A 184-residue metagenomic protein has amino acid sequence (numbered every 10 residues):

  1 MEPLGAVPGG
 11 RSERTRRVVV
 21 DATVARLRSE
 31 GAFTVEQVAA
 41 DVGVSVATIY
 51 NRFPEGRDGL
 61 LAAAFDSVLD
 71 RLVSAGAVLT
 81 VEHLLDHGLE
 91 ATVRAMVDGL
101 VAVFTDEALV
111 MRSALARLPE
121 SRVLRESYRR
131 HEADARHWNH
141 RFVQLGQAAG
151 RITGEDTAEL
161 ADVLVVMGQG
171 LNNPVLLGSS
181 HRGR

Functional and structural regions predicted by a protein language model:
M1-R14, S180: N-terminal intrinsically disordered/low-complexity leader segments
R14, V18, A22, R26-G59 (+1 more regions): Helix-turn-helix
A22-R26, V103, M167: Short amphipathic alpha-helical elements of helix-turn-helix/winged-helix folds
F53, L115-E120: Short helix-capping/turn signature of helix-turn-helix
F65-S74: Short, basic, alpha-helical segments at the C-terminal edge of helix-turn-helix-like DNA-binding modules
V73-A77, A102-D106, R112-S113, R122-A149 (+2 more regions): Amphipathic alpha-helical packing segments from all-alpha helical-bundle domains
A77-D106, A161-L164: Hydrophobic alpha-helical connector segments
